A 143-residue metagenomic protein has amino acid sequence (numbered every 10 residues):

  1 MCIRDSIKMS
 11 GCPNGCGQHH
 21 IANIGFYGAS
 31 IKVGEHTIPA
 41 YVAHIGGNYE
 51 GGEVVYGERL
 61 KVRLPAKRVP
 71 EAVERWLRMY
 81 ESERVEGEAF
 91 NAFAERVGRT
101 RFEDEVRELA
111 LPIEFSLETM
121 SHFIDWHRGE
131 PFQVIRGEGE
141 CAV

Functional and structural regions predicted by a protein language model:
I3-V143: Peripheral terminal and linker regions in Fe-S/redox and tRNA-modifying enzymes
